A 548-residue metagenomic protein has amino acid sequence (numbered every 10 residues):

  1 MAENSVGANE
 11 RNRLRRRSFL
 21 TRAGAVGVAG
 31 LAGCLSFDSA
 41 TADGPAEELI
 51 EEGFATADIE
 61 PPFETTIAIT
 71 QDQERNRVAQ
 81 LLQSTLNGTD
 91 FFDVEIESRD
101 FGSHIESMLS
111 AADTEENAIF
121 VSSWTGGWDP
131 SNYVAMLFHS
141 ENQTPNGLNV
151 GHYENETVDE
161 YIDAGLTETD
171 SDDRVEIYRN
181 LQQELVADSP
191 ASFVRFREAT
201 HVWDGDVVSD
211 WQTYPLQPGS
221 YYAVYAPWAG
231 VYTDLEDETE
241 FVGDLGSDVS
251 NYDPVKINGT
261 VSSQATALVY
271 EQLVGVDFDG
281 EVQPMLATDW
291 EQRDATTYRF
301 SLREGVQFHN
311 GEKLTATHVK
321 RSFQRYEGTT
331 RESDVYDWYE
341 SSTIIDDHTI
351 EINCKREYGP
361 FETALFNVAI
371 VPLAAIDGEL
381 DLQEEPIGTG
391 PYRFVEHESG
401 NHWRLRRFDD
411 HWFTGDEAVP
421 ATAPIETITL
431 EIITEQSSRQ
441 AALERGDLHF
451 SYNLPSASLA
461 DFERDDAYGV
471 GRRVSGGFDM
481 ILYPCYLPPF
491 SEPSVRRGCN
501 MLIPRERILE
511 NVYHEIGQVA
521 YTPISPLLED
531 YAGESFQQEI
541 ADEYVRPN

Functional and structural regions predicted by a protein language model:
A2-L14, F19-S36, E74-S84, I105-F241 (+3 more regions): Detector for C-terminal structural segments
S39, F63-Q73, T169-A187, T315-S322 (+7 more regions): Alpha-helical secondary-structure segments
D43-G44, E48, G53-E64, E106-E115 (+8 more regions): Short, solvent-exposed loop/beta-turn-alpha elements that line the ligand-binding surface or hinge of extracytoplasmic
P62-Q71, V94-I96, D237-D248, N258 (+8 more regions): Short, well-ordered beta-strand elements
Q80-N87, G102-N117, G311, S437-L448 (+1 more regions): Short helices/loops that flank or line small-molecule/ion binding pockets
F91-D93, D100, G305, Q383 (+3 more regions): Ligand-site clamp/hinge motif
T288-E332, P489: Aromatic- and charge-enriched surface segment that lines or borders ligand/interaction sites
E291, V335-I376, E385-E398: Surface-exposed binding/hinge segments that line and control ligand-binding clefts or catalytic entry sites
